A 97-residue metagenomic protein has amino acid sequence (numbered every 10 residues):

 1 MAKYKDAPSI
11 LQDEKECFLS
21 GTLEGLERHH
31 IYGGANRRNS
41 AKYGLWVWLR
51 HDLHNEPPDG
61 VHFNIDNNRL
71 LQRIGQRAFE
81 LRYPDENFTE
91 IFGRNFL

Functional and structural regions predicted by a protein language model:
M1-E16, R37-G44: Short, charged surface segments at domain edges that flank catalytic/cofactor-binding sites
S9, S20-L23: A generic structural signal for short, solvent-exposed coil/turn residues that cap or connect secondary-structure
C17-S20, R50: Short cysteine-rich clusters marking metal-coordination/redox-active sites
L23-R28, E56-G60: Short, non-ligating residues that shape and space the ligands of small metal-coordination modules and catalytic
E24-E27, L45-L49, G75: Amphipathic alpha-helical interface surfaces
G25-R37: Short recognition patches in nucleic-acid-associated and regulatory proteins
I31, D52-L53: Residues immediately flanking
R38-L45, N55-L97: Polybasic, low-complexity binding patches
